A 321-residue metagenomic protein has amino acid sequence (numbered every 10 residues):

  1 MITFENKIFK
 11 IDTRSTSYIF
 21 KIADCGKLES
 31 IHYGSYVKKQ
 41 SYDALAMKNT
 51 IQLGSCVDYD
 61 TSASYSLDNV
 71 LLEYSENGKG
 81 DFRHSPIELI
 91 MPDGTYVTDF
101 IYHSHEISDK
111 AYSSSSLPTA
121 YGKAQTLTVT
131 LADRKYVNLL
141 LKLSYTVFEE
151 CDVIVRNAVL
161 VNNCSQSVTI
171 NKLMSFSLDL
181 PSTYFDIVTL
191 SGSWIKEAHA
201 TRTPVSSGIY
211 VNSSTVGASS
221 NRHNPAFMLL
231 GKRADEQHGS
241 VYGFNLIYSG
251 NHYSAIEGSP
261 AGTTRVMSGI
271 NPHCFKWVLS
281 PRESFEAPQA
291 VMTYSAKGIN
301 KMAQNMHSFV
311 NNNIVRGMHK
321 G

Functional and structural regions predicted by a protein language model:
M1-F9, P260-S280: Short acidic, Pro/Gly- and aromatic-enriched capping/linker segments at domain boundaries
K7-K10, R14, Y18, L28-E257 (+1 more regions): Polysaccharide-binding surfaces and accessory modules of carbohydrate-active proteins
Y18-I19, A287, G321: Hydrophobic faces of well-ordered beta-strands that scaffold small-molecule active sites in alpha/beta enzyme cores
E88, Y96-Y102, W277-A296: Short Pro-Gly-centered flexible turn/kink motifs
I256-S259, K297: Conserved mixed alpha/beta catalytic, RNA-binding, or beta-rich assembly cores of soluble enzyme, regulatory
P260-V266, I270-P272, E286, K301-Q304 (+1 more regions): Hydrophobic helix-coil surface modules that form long, contiguous segments used for peptide/substrate interaction
T293-N305: Short, Lys/Arg- and Gly-enriched loop/turn segments at beta-strand edges
N305-G321: An acidic-aromatic substrate-binding cleft motif
